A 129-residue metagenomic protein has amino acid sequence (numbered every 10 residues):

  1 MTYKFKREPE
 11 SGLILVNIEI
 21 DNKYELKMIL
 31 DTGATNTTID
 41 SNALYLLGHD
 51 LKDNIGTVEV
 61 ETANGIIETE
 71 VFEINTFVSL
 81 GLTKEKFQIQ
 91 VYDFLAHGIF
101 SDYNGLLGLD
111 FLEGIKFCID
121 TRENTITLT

Functional and structural regions predicted by a protein language model:
M1-T129: Pepsin/retropepsin-fold aspartyl endopeptidases
